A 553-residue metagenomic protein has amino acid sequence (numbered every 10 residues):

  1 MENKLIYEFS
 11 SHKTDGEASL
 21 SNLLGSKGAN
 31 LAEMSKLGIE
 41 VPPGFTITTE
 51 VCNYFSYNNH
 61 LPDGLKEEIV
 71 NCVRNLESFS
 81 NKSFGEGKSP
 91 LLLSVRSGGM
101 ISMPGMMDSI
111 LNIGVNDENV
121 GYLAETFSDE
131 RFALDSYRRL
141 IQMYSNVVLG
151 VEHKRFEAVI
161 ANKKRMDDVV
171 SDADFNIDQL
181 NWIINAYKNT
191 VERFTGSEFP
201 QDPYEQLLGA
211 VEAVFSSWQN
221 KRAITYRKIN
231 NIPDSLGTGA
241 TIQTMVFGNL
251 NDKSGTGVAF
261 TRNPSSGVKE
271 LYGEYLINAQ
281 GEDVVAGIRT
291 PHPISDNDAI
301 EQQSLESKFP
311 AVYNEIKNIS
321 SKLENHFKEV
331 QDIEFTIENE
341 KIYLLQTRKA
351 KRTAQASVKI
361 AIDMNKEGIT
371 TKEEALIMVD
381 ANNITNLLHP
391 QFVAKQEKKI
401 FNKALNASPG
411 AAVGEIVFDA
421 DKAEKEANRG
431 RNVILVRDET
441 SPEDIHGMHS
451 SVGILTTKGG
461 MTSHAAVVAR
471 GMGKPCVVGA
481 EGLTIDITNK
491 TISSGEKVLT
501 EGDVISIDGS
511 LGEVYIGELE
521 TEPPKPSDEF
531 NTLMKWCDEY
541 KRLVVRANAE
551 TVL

Functional and structural regions predicted by a protein language model:
M1-Q396, R431-I434, S441-H446, V452 (+5 more regions): Nucleotide/phosphate-binding sheet-loop regions of phosphoryl- and nucleotidyl-transfer enzymes
T385-N386, F392-A407, D419: Extended, polar/acidic
Q391, A407, A411-A423, A427-N432 (+1 more regions): Acidic, glycine-rich flexible loop/linker segments
